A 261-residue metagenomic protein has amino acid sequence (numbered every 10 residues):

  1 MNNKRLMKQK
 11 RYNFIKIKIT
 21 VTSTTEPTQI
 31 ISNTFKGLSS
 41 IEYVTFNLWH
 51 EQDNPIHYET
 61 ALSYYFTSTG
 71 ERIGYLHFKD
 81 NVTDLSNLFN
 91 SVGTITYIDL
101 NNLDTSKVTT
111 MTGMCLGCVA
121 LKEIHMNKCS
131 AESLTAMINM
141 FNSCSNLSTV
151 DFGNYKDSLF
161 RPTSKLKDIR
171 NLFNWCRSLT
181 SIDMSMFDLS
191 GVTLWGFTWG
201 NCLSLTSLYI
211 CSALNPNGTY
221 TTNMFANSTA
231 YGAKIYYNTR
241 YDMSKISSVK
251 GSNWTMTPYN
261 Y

Functional and structural regions predicted by a protein language model:
M1-I15: Enriched but not universal
I15-S39: Surface-exposed beta-strand/loop patches in extracellular or lumenal glycoproteins
I17-V21, R72-N81, T94-T109, V119-T135 (+5 more regions): Structural signature of tandem-repeat unit edges
F35-E123, A131: LRR N-terminal entry segment and analogous cap-like coil->beta motifs
Q52-P55, S252-T255, Y259: Surface-exposed intrinsically disordered loops and tails
S86-L88, T109-L116, T135-N142, K167-N174 (+2 more regions): Consensus positions within tandem repeat domains that build extended binding/scaffold surfaces
T222-F225, D242-T255: Short, aromatic/basic amphipathic alpha-helical patches
